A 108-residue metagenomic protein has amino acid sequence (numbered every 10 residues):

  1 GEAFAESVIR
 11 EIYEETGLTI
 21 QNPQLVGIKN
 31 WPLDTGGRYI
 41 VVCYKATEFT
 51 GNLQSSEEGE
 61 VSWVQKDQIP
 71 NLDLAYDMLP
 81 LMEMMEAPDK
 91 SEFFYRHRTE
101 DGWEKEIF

Functional and structural regions predicted by a protein language model:
G1-L25, Y44: The catalytic Nudix box helix
E2-A3, T35, D73: Residues at secondary-structure transition points
V8, I40, D77-M78: Amphipathic alpha-helical interface surfaces
E14, G51, N71: Active-site micro-motifs of SAM-dependent methyltransferase domains
W31-N52, E83-M85, D89: Active-site-adjacent beta-strand/loop module that shapes the phosphate/pyrophosphate-binding cleft
K45, Q54-M85, K105-I107: NUDIX/MutT-family hydrolases
M84-F108: Charged phosphate-binding loop/patch that engages nucleotide di/tri-phosphates or the phosphate backbone of nucleic
